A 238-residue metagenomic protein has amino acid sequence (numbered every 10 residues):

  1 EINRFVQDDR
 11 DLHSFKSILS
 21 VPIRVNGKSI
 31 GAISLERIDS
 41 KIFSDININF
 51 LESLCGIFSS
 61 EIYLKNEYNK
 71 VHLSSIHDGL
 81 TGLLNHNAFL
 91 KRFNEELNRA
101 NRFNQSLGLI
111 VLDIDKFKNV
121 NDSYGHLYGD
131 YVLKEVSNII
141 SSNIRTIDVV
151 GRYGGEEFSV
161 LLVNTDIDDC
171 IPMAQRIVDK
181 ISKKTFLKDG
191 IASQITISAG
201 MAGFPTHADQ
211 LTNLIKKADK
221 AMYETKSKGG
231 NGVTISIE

Functional and structural regions predicted by a protein language model:
E1-S17: Signal-transducing coupling segments at domain and membrane junctions
K16-R24: A short, aliphatic-rich beta-strand micro-motif
K28-G79, N87-N98, D148-V149, L161: Signal-transducing coiled-coil linker helices
H72-K91, L112-H126, K134: Conserved nucleotide-binding and Mg2+-coordinating catalytic segments in signaling enzymes
R92-Y124, N138-I140, G151: Active-site-proximal structural segments of metal-dependent nucleotidyl cyclase/transferase enzymes
Y128-V149, E157, I181: Active-site-proximal alpha-helical element of nucleotidyl cyclase-like catalytic domains and analogous helices
V149-R152, S193: A short pre-motif secondary-structure segment
I167, I171, F204-E238: Catalytic-core segments of nucleotide cyclases and related cyclic-nucleotide turnover enzymes
